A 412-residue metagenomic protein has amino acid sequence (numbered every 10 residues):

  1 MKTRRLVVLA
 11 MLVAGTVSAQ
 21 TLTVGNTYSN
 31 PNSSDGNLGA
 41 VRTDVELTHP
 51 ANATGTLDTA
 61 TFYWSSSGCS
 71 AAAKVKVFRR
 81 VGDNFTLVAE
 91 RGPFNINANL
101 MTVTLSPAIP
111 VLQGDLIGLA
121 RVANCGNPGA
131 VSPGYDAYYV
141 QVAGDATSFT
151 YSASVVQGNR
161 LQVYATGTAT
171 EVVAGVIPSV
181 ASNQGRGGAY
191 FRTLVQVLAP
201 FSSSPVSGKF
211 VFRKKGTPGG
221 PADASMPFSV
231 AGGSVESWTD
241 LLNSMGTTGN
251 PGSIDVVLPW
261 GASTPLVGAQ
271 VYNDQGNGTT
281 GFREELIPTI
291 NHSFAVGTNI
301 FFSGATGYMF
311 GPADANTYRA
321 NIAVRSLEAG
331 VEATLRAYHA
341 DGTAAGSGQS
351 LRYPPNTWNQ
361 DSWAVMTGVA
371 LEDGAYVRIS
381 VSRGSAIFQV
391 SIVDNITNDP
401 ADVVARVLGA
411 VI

Functional and structural regions predicted by a protein language model:
M1-T21: Sec-dependent, cleavable N-terminal signal peptides
K2, K74-K76, R91, K209 (+1 more regions): Context-gated lysine
R5-L6, T21, T43, R80-V81 (+11 more regions): Positively charged, low-complexity intrinsically disordered regions
V7-A10, L47, N84-F85, A165 (+2 more regions): Intrinsically disordered, low-complexity segments enriched in polar/charged small residues
A19-I96, L100, T104-L116, A120-Q184 (+2 more regions): Beta-sheet-rich sandwich/jelly-roll-like modules and their strand-loop junctions
T168-I412: Gly/Pro-rich, tryptophan- and cysteine-flecked surface segments typical of secreted/extracellular proteins
